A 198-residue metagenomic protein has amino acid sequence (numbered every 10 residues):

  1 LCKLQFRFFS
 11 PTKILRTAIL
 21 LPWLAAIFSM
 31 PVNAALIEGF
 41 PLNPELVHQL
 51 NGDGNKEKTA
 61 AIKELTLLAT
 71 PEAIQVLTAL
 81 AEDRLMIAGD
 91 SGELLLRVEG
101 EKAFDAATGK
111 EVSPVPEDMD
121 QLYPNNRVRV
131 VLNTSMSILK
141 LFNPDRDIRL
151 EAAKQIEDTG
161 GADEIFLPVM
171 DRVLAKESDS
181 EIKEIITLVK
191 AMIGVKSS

Functional and structural regions predicted by a protein language model:
C2-I19: Bacterial N-terminal signal peptides that target proteins for export
Q5, W23-L24, A107: Intrinsically disordered, low-complexity segments enriched in small/polar residues
R7, L20-L21, K56, D147: A generic structural micro-environment signature that highlights single residues at secondary-structure boundaries
R7-S10, S29, P41: Compositionally biased, low-structure terminal segments
R16-S29: Bacterial N-terminal signal peptides
M30-A34: Sec/Tat signal peptide C-region and signal peptidase I cleavage site
A35-S198: Extended repeat-based scaffolds of very large eukaryotic assembly and lipid-transport proteins
